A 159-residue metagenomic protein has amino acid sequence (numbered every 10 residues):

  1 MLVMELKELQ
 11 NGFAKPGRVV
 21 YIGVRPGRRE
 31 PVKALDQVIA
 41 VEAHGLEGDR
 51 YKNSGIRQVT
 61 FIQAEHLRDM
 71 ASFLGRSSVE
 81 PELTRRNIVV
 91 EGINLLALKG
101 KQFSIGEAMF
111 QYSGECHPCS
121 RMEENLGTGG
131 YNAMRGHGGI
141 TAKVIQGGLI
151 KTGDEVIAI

Functional and structural regions predicted by a protein language model:
M1-I159: Metal-cofactor-dependent catalytic cores
